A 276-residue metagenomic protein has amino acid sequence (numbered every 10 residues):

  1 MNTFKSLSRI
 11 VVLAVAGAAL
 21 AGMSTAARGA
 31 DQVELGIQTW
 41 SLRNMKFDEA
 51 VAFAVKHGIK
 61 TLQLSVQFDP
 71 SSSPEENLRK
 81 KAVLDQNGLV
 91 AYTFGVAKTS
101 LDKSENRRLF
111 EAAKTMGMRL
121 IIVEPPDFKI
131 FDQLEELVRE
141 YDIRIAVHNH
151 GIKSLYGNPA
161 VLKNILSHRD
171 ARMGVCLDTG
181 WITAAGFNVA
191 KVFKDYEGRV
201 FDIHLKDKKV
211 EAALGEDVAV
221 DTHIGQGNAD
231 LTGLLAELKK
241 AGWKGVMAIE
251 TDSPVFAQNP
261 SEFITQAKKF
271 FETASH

Functional and structural regions predicted by a protein language model:
N2-L7, R28-E34, T39, R43-G58 (+2 more regions): Histidine-acidic metal/acid-base catalytic patches
N2-L7, T25-L120, S154, K268-H276: N-terminal pre-domain/capping segments
I10-G22: Bacterial N-terminal signal peptides
M23, T61, F110, L137 (+2 more regions): Residue-level detection of beta-strand scaffold positions
I37, L64, T93, I122 (+4 more regions): Hydrophobic residues in well-ordered beta-strands that form the structural core
E49, F68, Q86-G174, A184 (+2 more regions): Active-site acidic/histidine proton-transfer and metal-coordination neighborhood in alpha/beta enzyme cores
